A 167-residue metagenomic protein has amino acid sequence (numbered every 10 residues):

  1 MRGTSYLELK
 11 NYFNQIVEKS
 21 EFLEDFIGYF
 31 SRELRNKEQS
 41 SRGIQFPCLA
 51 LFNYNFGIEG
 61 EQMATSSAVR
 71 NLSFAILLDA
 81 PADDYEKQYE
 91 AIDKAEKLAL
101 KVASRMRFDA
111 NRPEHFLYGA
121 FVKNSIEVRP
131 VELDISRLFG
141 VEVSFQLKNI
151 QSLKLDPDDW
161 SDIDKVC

Functional and structural regions predicted by a protein language model:
M1-T65, P157-C167: Small/polar-rich, solvent-exposed N-terminal microdomains that initiate assembly or binding
R2-N11, A64-V69, I76-R107: Extracellular/virion structural assembly segments
I16, S20-E24, Q45-C48, D93-K148: Acidic-leaning, charged glycine-interspersed low-complexity segments
Y54-F56, D134-C167: Charged, low-complexity C-terminal accessory regions
E59, A82-D84, Q151-L153: Residue-level signal for secondary-structure boundary sites
G60-S67, E132-S136: Short, solvent-exposed beta-strand/turn "edge" segments of beta-rich domains on protein surfaces
S66-P81, R137-Q151: Oligomerization/assembly interface segments of phage tail-like spikes and tubes
